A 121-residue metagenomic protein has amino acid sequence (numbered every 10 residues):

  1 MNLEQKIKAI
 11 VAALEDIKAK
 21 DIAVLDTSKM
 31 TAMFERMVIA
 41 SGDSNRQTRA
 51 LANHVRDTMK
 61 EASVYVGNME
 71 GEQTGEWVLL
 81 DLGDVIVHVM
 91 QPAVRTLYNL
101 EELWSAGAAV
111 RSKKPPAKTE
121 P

Functional and structural regions predicted by a protein language model:
M1-K29, D43-A50, D57, G71 (+3 more regions): Long, contiguous binding/interaction regions
G42-D43, S63: Short, contiguous strand/loop micro-motifs
H54-T58, A62: Conserved short hydrophobic interaction patches
E61-M69: Active-site phosphate-binding and catalytic loops of NTP-dependent enzymes
